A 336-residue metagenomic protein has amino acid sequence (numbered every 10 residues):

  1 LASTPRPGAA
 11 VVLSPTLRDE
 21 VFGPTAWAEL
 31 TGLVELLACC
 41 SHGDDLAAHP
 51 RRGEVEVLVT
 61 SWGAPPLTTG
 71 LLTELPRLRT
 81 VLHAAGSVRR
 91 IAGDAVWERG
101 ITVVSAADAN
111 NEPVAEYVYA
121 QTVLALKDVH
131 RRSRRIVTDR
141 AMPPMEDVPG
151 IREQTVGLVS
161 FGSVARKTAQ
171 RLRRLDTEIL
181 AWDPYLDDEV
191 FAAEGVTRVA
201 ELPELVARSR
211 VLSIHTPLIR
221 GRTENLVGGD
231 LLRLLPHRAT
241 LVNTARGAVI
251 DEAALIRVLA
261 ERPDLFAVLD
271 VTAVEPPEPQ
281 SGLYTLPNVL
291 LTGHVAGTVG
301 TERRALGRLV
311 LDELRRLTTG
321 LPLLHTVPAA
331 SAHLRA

Functional and structural regions predicted by a protein language model:
L1-V104, G228: An N-terminal-biased, well-structured beta-alpha scaffold segment characteristic of Rossmann-like dinucleotide-binding
A2-R6, L13, R18-V21, A26 (+6 more regions): C-terminal helix-to-coil terminal segments
V11, V156-L158: Hydrophobic Val/Ile/Leu positions in short beta-strands of Rossmann-like dinucleotide-binding domains
P50-G53, L72-L75, I151, L205-S209 (+2 more regions): A short, aliphatic-rich alpha-helical micro-motif
P66-L67, L186-G282: Rossmann-like adenosine-cofactor binding region
R99, A106-T155, K167-Q170: Phosphate-binding beta-alpha-beta segment of Rossmann-like dinucleotide-binding domains, i.e., the NAD(P)
F161-G162: Glycine-rich Rossmann-fold phosphate-binding loop(s) that bind the pyrophosphate of adenine dinucleotide cofactors
R174-A192: NAD(P)-binding Rossmann-fold cofactor-contacting core
